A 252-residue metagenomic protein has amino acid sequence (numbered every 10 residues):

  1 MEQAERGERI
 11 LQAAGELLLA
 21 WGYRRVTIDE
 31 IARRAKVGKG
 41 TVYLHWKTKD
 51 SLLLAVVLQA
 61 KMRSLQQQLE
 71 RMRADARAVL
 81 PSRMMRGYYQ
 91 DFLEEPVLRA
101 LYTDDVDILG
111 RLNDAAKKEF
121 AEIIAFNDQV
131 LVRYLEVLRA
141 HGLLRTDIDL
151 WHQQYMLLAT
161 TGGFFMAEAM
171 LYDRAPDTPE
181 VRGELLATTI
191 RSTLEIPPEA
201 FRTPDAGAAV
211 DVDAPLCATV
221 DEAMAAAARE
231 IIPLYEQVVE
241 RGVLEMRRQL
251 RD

Functional and structural regions predicted by a protein language model:
Q3-A14, I31, L52, V56-Q68 (+1 more regions): Generic hydrophobic, amphipathic alpha-helix propensity
R9, L17-S51, A55: Helix-turn-helix
A13-L17, D91, T160: Short amphipathic alpha-helical elements of helix-turn-helix/winged-helix folds
A20-R24, E95, H141: Short coil/turn segments at alpha/beta junctions that flank glycine-rich nucleotide-binding fingerprints
A55, L69-A100, D104, A116-E119 (+3 more regions): Hydrophobic alpha-helical connector segments
R99-T103, G110, D147, R202-T203: Short, hydrophobic secondary-structure boundary micro-motifs
R111-L143, I148-A159, F165-M166, V181-T188: Amphipathic alpha-helical packing segments from all-alpha helical-bundle domains
Q129, R133-H141, M166-D252: C-terminal peripheral helix-coil segments that are non-catalytic and often amphipathic
